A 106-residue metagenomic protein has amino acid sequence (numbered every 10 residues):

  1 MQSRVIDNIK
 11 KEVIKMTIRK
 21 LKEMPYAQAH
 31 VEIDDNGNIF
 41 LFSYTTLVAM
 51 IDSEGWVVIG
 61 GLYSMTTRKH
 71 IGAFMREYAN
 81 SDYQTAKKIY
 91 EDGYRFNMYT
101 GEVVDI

Functional and structural regions predicted by a protein language model:
M1-I106: Terminal leader/tail segments of proteins
